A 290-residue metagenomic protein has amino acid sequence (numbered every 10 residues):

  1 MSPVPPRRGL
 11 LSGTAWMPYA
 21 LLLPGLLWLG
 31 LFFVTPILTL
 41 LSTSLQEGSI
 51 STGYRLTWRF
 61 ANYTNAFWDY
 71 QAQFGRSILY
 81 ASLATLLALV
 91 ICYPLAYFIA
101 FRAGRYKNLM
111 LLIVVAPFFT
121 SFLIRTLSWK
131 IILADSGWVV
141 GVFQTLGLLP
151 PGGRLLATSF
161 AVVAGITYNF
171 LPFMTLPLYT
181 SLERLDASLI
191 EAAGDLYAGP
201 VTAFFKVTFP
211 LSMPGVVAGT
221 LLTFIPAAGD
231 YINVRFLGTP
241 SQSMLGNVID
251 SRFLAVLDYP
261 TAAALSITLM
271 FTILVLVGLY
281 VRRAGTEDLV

Functional and structural regions predicted by a protein language model:
M1-T39, N108: N-terminal signal-anchor/first transmembrane alpha helix
S2-P5, G9, Q46, Y179-I190 (+2 more regions): C-terminal transmembrane helix and the adjacent membrane-cytosol boundary/short C-terminal tail of inner/organellar
V4, F33-Y70, I132, S136-G137 (+2 more regions): Short membrane-interfacial helix/loop motifs at transmembrane-helix boundaries
R7-L11, T126-T167, V201, L237-S241: Membrane-interfacial helix termini and adjacent extracytoplasmic/periplasmic loops of multi-pass transporters
L22, L95-I132, I190-E191, F204-F205 (+1 more regions): Cytoplasmic-entry segments and transmembrane alpha-helices of multi-pass inner-membrane transporters
P24-L27, F32-F33, A116, Y168-A187 (+1 more regions): Transmembrane alpha-helices
T52-L56, Y231-L257: Glycine-rich helix-loop "coupling/hinge" segments at transmembrane-helix boundaries in multipass transporters
W68-F101: Transmembrane alpha-helix signature in integral membrane proteins
